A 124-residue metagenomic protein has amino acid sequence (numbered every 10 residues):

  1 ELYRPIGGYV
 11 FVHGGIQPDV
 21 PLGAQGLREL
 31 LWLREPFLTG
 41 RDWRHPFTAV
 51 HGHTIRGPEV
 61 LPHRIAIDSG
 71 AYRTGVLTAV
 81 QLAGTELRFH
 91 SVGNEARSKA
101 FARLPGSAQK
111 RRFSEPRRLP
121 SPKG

Functional and structural regions predicted by a protein language model:
E1-A66, G70-V76, L82-R97: Acidic, His/Gly-enriched loop-helix segments that form or flank divalent-metal centers in metallo-dependent hydrolases
E86-P105, E115, G124: Alpha/beta-hydrolase fold catalytic core
R112, R117-R118: Acidic, low-complexity intrinsically disordered tails
